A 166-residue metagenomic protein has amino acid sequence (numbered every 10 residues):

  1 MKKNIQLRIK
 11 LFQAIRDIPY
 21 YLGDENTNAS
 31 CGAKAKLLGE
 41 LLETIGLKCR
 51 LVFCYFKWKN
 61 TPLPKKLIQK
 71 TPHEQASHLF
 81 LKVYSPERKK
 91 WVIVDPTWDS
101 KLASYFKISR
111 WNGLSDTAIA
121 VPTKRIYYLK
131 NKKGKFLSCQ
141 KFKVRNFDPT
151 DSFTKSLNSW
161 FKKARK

Functional and structural regions predicted by a protein language model:
M1-S30, K34-G39, I45: Secondary-structure boundary elements
K3, K36-P122: Hydrophobic/aromatic-rich core segments of domains that either
Y20-N28, Q75, D95-K101, F161 (+1 more regions): Charged, low-complexity, helix/coiled-coil-prone segments
G23, G32, K59, L102 (+2 more regions): Residues in flexible loops and secondary-structure boundaries
A29, L47, W91, D95-S100 (+2 more regions): Generic detector of bulky aromatic hydrophobic side chains
V121-K166: Alpha-helical and coiled-coil interaction segments, frequently adjacent to or embedded within charge-biased
